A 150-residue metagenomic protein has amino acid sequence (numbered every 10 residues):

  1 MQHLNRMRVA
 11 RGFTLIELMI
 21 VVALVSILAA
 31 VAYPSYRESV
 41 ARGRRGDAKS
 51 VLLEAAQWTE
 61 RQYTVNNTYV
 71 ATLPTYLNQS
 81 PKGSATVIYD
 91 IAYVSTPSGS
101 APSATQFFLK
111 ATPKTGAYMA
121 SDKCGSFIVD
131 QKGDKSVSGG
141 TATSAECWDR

Functional and structural regions predicted by a protein language model:
M1-F13: N-terminal leader/signal peptides at the extreme start of proteins
R6, M19-A23, G43: N-terminal beta-strand motif that seeds the catalytic metal site of vicinal oxygen chelate
A10, V31, G43-G46: Residue-level signal for short amphipathic helical patches enriched in basic/charged and nearby hydrophobic residues
R11, I16-I20, A41: Internal alpha-helical transmembrane segments of multi-pass membrane proteins, especially GPCRs
L18-S35: Alpha-helical hydrophobic helix detector
R42-G46, L53-T75: Alpha-helix exit/C-cap motif
T64-R150: Periplasmic/extracellular, small/polar-rich flexible segments of pilin-like filament-forming proteins
